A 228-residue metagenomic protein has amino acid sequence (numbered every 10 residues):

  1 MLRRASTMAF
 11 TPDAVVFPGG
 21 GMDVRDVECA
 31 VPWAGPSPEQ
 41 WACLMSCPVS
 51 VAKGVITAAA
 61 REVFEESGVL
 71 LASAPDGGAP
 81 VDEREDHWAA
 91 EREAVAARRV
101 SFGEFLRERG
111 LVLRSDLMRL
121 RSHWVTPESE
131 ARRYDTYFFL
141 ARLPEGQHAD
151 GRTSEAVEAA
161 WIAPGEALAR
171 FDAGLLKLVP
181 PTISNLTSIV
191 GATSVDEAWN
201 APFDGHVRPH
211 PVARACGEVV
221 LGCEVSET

Functional and structural regions predicted by a protein language model:
M1-T228: N-terminal leader/linker segments that precede catalytic domains of diphosphate-processing enzymes
